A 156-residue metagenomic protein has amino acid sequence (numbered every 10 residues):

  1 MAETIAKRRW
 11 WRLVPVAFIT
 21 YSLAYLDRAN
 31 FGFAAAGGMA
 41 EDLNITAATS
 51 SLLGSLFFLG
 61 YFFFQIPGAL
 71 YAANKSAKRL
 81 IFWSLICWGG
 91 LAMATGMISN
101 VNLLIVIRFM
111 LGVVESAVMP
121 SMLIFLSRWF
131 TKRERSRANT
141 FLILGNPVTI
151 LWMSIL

Functional and structural regions predicted by a protein language model:
M1-F31, E41: Cytosolic juxtamembrane N-terminal segment immediately preceding the first transmembrane helix of multi-pass
A29, F58-I66, S116, I150-L151: Residue-level signature of mid-helix packing/kink "hotspots" within the transmembrane helices of 12-pass Major
G32-F64: Extracellular/periplasmic helix-loop-helix junction of adjacent transmembrane segments in MFS-like secondary
N44, S76, M97-L103, V114 (+1 more regions): Helix-breaking motifs and short loop linkers at transmembrane-helix boundaries and internal kinks in secondary membrane
F63-N102: Conserved MFS/SLC helix-loop-helix module at the cytosolic interface between two early adjacent transmembrane helices
L111-M122: Core transmembrane helices of Major Facilitator Superfamily
L126-R135: Paired intracellular helix-loop junctions of major facilitator superfamily
S136-I155: Glycine-rich segments within core transmembrane alpha-helices of 12-TM secondary carriers
